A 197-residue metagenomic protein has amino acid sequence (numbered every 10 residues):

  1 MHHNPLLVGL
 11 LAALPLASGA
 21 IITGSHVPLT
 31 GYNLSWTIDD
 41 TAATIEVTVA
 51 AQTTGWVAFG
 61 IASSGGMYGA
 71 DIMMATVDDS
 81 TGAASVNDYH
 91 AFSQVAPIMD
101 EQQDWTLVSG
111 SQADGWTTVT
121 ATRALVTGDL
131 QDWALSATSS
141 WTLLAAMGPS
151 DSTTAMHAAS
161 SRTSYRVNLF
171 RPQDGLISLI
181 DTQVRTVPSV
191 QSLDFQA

Functional and structural regions predicted by a protein language model:
M1-L11: Classical eukaryotic N-terminal signal peptides for Sec-dependent ER targeting/secretion, especially the positively
G9, P15-A197: Extracellular-facing/secreted segment signature in eukaryotic proteins
